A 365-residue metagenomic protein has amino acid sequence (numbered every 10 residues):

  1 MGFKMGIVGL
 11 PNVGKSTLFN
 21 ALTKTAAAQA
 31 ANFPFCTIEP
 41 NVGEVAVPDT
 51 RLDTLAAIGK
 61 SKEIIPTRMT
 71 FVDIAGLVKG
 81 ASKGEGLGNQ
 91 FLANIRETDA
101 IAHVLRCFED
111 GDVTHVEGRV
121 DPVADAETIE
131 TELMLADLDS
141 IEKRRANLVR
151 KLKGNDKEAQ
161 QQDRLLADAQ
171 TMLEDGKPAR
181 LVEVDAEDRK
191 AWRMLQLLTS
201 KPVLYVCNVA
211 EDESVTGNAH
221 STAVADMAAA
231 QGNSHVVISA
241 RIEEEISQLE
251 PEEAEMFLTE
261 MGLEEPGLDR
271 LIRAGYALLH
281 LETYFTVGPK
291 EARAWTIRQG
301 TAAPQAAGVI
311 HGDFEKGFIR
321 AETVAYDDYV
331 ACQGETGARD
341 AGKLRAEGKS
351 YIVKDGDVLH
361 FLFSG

Functional and structural regions predicted by a protein language model:
M1-T114, E142-K143: Conserved G1/Walker A P-loop phosphate-binding module
G2-V8, V13, F19, N147-K354 (+1 more regions): C-terminal-of-GTPase-core extension/linker across diverse P-loop GTPases
G6, F35, P40-G43, T50-L52 (+17 more regions): Short capping/connector residues at structural and topological boundaries
L22, G84-L87, V116-R119, N218-T222 (+1 more regions): Short, glycine/charged-enriched secondary-structure capping and boundary segments
A26-P34, N41-G43, R51-T54, K83 (+10 more regions): Glycine-rich, flexible loop/turn motifs
F35, A75, E109, D121 (+4 more regions): General secondary-structure edge motif
F35, D49-L52, I65-F71, E85-D99 (+9 more regions): Amphipathic alpha-helical transducer elements in NTP-driven molecular machines
G43-P48, A75-E85, R96-E158, M172-D185 (+1 more regions): Conserved Switch II/interswitch segment of TRAFAC-class P-loop GTPases
